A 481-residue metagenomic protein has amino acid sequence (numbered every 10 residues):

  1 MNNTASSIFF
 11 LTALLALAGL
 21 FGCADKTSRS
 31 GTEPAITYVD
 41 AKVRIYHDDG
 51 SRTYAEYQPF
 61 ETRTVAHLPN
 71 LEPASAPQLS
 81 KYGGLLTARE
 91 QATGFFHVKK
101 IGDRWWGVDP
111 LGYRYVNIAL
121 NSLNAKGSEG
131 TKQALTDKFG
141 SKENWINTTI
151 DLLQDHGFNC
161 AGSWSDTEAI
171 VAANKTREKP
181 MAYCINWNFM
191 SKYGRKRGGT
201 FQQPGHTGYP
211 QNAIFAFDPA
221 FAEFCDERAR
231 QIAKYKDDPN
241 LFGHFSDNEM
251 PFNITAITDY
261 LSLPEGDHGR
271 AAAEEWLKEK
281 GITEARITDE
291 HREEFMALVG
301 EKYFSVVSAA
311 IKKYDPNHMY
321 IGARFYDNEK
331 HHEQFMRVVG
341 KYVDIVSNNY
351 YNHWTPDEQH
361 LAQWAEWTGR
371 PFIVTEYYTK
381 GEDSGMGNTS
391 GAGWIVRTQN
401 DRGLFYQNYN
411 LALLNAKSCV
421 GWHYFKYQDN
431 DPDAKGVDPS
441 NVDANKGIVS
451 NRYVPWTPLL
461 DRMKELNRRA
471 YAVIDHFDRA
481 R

Functional and structural regions predicted by a protein language model:
F21-G22: C-terminal motif of bacterial Sec signal peptides marking the signal peptidase cleavage site
Y38-K179, K192-N240, A285-R286, E290-V299 (+1 more regions): Active-site-adjacent substrate/metal-binding segments within catalytic domains of carbohydrate-active enzymes
P110, G208-P219, E223, E227 (+1 more regions): Polysaccharide-binding and catalytic clefts of secreted carbohydrate-active enzymes
A173-T207, P239-F242, S246-I282, P432-V449: Aromatic- and acidic-residue-enriched segments that line the glycan-binding/catalytic groove of carbohydrate-active
F201-N212, I287-D289, H332, T368-Y406 (+1 more regions): Active-site clefts of carbohydrate-active enzymes
L241-G243, N248, Y377, G391-K446: Substrate-binding cleft of secreted/luminal carbohydrate-active enzymes
L261-G266, R270, F425-R481: Aromatic-rich peripheral "rim/lid" segments of glycoside hydrolase catalytic domains that contact and position glycan
E294-A309, K313-G391, N410-L411: Glycoside hydrolase catalytic-domain groove-lining segments
